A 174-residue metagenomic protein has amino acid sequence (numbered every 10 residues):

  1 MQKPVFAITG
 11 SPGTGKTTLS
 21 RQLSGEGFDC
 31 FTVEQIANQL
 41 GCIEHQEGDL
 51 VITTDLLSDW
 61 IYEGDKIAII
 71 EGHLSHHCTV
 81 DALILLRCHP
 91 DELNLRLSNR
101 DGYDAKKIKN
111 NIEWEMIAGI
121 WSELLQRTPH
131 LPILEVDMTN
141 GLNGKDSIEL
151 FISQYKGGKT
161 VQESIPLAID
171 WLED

Functional and structural regions predicted by a protein language model:
Q2-V5: Pre-Walker A (Motif I) flank of P-loop NTPase domains
I8: Hydrophobic anchor at the beta1->P-loop junction of P-loop NTPases
S11, L23: P-loop (Walker A) phosphate-binding loop of NTP-binding proteins
T14: ATP-binding Walker
T17: Walker A/P-loop
F28-C78, L167: ATP-dependent small-molecule kinase phosphotransfer cores that center on conserved nucleotide phosphate-binding segments
C88-N140, K156: A glycine- and Lys/Arg-enriched "phosphate-lid" helix/loop adjacent to the NTP-binding pocket of small-molecule kinases
L125-D174: NTP-dependent small-molecule kinase module
